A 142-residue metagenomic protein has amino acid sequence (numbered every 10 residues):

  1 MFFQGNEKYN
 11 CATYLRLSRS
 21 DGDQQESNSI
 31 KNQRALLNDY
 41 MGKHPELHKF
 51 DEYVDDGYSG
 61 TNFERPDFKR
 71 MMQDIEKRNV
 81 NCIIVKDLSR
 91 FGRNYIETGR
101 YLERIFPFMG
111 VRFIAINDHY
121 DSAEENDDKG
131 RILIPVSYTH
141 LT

Functional and structural regions predicted by a protein language model:
M1-L141: Short, structured surface patches at the beginning of a domain
